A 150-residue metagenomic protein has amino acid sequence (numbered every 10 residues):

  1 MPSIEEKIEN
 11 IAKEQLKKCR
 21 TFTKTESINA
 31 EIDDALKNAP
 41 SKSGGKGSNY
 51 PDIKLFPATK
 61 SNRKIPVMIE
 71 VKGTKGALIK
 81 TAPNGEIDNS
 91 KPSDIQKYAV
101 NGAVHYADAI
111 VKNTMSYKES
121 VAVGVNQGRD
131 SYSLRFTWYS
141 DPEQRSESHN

Functional and structural regions predicted by a protein language model:
M1-V121, V125-P142: A short, conserved, highly charged catalytic patch centered on acidic carboxylates
A99, E147-N150: Extended, non-transmembrane interaction/recognition domains
